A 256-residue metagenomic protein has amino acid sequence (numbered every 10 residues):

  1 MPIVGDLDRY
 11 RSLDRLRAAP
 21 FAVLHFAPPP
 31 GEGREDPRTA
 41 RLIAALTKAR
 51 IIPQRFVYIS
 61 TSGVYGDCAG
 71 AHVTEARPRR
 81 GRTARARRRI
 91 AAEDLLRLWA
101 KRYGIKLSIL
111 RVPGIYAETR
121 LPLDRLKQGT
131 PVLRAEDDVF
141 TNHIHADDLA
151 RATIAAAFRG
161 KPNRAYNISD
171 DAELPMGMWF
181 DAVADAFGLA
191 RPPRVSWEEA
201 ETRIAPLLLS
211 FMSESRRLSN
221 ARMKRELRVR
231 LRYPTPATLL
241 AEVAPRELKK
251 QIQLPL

Functional and structural regions predicted by a protein language model:
M1-A22: Conserved Rossmann-fold cofactor-binding substructure of NAD(P)-dependent oxidoreductases
R15-Y58: NAD(P)-cofactor binding segment of oxidoreductase domains
I43-A84: Conserved Rossmann-fold NAD(P)-dependent oxidoreductase catalytic core, especially the SDR/UDP-sugar
A69-I109: Catalytic helix-loop patch of NAD(P)-dependent Rossmann-fold dehydrogenases
I90, Y103-I105, I115-Q128, D147 (+2 more regions): Glycine/proline-rich active-site loop of Rossmann-fold NAD(P)-dependent oxidoreductases
A150-L208, L248, Q253-L256: Mid/C-terminal beta-alpha module of Rossmann-like enzyme folds, strongest in SDR-family dehydrogenases/epimerases
D181, E201-R230: Conserved C-terminal active-site "lid" loop/helix of NAD(P)H-dependent oxidoreductases that clamps the redox cofactor
P234-L256: Amphipathic terminal alpha-helices
